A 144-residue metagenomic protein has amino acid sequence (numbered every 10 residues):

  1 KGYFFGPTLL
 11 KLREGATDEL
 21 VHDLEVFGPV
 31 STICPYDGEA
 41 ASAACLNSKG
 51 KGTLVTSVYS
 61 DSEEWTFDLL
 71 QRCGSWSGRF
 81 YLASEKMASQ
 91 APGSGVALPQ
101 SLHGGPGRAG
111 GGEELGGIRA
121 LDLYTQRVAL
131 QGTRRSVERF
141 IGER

Functional and structural regions predicted by a protein language model:
F4-R144: Conserved C-terminal structural/oligomerization subdomain of aldehyde/semialdehyde dehydrogenase
